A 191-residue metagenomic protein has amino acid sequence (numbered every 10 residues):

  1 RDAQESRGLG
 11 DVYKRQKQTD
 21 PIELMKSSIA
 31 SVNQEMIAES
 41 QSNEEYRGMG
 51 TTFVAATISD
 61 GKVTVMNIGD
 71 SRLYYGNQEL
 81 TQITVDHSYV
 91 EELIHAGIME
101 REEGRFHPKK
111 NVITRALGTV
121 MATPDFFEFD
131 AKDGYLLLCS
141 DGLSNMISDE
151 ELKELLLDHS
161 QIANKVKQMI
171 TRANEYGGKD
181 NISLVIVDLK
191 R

Functional and structural regions predicted by a protein language model:
R1, R7-R191: PP2C/PPM-type serine/threonine phosphatase catalytic domain
